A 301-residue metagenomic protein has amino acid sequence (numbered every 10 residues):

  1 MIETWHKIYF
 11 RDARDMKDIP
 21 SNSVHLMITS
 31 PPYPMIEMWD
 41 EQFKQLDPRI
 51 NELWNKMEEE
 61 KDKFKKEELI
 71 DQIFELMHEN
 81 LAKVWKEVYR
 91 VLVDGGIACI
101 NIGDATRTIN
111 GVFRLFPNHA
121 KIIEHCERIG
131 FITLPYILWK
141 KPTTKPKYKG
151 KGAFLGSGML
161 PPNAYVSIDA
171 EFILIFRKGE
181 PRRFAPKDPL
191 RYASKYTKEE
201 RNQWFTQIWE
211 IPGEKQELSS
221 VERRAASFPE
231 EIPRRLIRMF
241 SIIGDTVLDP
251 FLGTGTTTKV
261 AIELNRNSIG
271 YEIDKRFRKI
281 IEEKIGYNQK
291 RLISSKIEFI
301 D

Functional and structural regions predicted by a protein language model:
M1-A164, I168, A185-D301: S-adenosyl-L-methionine-dependent nucleic acid methyltransferase catalytic domains
V166, F172-R182: Core SAM-dependent methyltransferase catalytic element
